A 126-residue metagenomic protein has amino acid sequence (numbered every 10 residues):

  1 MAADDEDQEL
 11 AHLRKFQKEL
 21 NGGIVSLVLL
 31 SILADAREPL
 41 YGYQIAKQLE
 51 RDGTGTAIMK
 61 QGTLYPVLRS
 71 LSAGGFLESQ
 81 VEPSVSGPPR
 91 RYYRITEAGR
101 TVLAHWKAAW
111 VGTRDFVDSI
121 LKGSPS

Functional and structural regions predicted by a protein language model:
M1-I24, P89, W106: Intrinsically disordered, low-complexity serine/threonine- and proline-rich regulatory segments
K18-T63: N-terminal helix-turn-helix DNA-binding core of bacterial DNA-binding proteins
Y65-R69: Short, hydrophobic-biased segments on the C-terminal half of alpha helices that form "recognition helices"
G75: Glycine-centered, phosphate/nucleic-acid-interacting loop/turn motifs that mediate DNA/RNA or nucleotide
S79: Short beta-strand "wing" residues that participate in macromolecule-binding interfaces
V85, P89-K107: Basic, amphipathic "hinge/linker" alpha-helix immediately C-terminal to the N-terminal HTH DNA-binding motif
R100-S126: Amphipathic alpha-helical dimerization/coiled-coil segments that flank or bridge DNA-binding/regulatory modules
